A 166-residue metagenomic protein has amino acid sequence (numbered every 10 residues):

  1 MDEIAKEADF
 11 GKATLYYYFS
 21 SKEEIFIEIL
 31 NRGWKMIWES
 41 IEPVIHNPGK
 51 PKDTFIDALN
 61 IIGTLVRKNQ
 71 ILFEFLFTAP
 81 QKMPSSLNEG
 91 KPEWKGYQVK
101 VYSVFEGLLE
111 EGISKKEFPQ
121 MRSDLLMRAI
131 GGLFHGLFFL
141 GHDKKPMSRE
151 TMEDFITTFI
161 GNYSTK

Functional and structural regions predicted by a protein language model:
M1-E24, E28: Helix-turn-helix
E28, R32, E42-K68, L126-I130 (+1 more regions): Hydrophobic alpha-helical connector segments
K35-W38, E42, S86-K115, D124-R128: Amphipathic alpha-helical packing segments from all-alpha helical-bundle domains
V66-N88, F139: Amphipathic alpha-helical segments used for helix-helix packing
F77-T78, I113-T157: Hydrophobic/aromatic-rich alpha-helical bundle segments in the mid-to-C-terminal region
L108, T158-K166: C-terminal alpha-helix
